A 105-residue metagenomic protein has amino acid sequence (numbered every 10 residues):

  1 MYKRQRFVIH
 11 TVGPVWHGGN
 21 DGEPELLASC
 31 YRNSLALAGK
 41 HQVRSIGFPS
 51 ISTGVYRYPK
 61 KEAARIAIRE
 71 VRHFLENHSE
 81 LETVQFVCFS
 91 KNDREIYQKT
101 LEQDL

Functional and structural regions predicted by a protein language model:
M1-Q5: Conserved small/polar residues in nucleotide/adenosyl-binding loops
R6-G18: N-terminal small/glycine-rich loop or linker at the start of catalytic domains across soluble metabolic enzymes
V15-L105: Phosphate/ribose-phosphate-bearing ligand recognition and processing surfaces, centered on ADP-ribose/NAD(+/P+) systems
